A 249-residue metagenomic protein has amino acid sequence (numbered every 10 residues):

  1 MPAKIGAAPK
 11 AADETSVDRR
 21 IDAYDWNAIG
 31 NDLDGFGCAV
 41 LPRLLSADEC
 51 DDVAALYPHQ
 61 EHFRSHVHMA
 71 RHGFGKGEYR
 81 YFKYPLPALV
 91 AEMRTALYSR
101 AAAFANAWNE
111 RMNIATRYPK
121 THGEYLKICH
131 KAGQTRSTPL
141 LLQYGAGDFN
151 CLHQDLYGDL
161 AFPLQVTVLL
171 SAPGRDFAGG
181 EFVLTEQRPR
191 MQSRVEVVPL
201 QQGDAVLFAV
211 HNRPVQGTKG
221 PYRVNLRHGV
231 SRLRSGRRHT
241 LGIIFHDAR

Functional and structural regions predicted by a protein language model:
M1-G35: Fe(II)/2-oxoglutarate
P9, S99-N113, E196-N212: Conserved long hydrophobic alpha-helices within structured protein cores
A28-I128: Non-heme Fe(II)/2-oxoglutarate
S46, A146, S235-G236: Short strand-connecting beta-turns/loops that link adjacent beta-strands
E124-Q143: Alpha-helix-centered segments that form part of catalytic cores
L141-A146, G158-D176: Short, conserved beta-strand element in jelly-roll/cupin
N150-Y157: Histidine-centered catalytic micro-motifs
F162, P173, F177-R249: Catalytic core of Fe(II)/2-oxoglutarate
